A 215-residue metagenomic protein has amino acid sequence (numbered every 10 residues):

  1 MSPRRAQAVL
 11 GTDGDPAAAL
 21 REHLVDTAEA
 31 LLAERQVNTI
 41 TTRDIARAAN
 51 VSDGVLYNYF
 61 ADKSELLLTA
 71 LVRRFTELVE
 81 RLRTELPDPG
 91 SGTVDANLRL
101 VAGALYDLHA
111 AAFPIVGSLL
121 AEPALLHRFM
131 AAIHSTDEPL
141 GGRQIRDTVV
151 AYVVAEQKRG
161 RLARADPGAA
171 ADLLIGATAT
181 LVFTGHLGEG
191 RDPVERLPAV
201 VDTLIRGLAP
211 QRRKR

Functional and structural regions predicted by a protein language model:
M1-A8, L100, D107, R143 (+4 more regions): C-terminal peripheral helix-coil segments that are non-catalytic and often amphipathic
L20, K63, A70, R74-F75 (+5 more regions): Hydrophobic/aromatic residues within well-ordered alpha-helical segments
H23, L31-E65, T69, R73: Helix-turn-helix
D26, G92-G117, G168, D172 (+2 more regions): Amphipathic alpha-helical segments that line or abut small-molecule/effector binding pockets and mediate allosteric
T27-L31, T69, A104, A177: Short amphipathic alpha-helical elements of helix-turn-helix/winged-helix folds
V72-V101: Amphipathic alpha-helical linker/stalk segments
A96, A110, P114-S118, L126-R159 (+1 more regions): Amphipathic alpha-helical packing segments from all-alpha helical-bundle domains
